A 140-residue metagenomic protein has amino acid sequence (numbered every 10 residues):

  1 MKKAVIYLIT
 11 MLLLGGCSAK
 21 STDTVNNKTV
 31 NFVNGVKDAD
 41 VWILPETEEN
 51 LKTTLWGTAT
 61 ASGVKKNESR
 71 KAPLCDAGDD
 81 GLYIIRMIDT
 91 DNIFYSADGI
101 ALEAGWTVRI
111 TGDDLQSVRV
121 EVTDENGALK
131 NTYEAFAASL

Functional and structural regions predicted by a protein language model:
M1-G15: Sec-dependent bacterial lipoprotein signal peptides
C17-C75, D80, R86-L140: Intrinsically disordered, low-complexity segments enriched in small/polar residues
